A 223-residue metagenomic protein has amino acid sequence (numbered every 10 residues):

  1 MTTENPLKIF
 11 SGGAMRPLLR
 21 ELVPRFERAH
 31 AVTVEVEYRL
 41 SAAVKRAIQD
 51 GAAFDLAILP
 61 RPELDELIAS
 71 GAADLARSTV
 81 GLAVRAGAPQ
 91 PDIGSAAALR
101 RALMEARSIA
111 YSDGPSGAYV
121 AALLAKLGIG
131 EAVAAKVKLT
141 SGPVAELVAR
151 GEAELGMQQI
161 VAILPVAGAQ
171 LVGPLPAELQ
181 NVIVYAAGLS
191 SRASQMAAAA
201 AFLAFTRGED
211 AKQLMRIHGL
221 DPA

Functional and structural regions predicted by a protein language model:
M1-E37, A42, R46-D50, I58-P62 (+2 more regions): Exported/periplasmic ABC-transporter solute-binding proteins
D55: Periplasmic binding protein-like
